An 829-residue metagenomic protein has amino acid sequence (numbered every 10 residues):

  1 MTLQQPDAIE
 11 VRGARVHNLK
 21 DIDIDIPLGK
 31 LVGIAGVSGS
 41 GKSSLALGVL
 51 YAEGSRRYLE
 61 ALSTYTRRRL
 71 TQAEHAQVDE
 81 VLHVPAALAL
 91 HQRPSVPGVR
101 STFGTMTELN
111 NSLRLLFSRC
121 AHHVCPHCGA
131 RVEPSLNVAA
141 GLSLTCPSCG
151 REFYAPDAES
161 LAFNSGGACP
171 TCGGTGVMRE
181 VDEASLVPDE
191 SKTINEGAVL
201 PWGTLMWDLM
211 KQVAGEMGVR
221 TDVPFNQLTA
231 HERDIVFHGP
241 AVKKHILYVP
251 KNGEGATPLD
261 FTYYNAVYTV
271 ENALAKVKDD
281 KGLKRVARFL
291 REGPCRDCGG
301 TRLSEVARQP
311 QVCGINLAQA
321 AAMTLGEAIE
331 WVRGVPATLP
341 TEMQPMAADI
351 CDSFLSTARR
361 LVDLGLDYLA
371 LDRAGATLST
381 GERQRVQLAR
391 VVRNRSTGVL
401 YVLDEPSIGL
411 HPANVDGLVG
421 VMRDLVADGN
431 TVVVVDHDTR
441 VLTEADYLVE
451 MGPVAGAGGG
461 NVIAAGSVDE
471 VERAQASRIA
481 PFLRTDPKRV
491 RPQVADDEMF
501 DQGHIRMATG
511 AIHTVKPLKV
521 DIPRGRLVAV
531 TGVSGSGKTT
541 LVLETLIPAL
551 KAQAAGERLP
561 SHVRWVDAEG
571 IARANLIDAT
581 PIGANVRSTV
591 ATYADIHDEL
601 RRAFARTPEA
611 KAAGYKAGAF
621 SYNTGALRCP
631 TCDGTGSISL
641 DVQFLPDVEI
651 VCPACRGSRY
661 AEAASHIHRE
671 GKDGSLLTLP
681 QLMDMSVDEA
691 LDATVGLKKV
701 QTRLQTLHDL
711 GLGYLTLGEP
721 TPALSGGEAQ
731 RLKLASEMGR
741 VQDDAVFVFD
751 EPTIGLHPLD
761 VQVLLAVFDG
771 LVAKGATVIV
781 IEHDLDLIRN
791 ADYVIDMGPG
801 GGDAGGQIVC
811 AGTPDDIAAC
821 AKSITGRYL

Functional and structural regions predicted by a protein language model:
M1-L829: Conserved phosphate-binding elements of NTP-dependent enzyme cores
